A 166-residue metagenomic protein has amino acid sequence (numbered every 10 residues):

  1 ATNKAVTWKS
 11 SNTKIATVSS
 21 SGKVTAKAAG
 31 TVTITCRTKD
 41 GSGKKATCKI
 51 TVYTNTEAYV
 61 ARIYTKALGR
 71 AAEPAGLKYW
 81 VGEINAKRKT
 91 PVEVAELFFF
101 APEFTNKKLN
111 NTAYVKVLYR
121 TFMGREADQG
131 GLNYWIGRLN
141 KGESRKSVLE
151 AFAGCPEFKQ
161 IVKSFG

Functional and structural regions predicted by a protein language model:
A1-T54: Extracytoplasmic soluble-region selector
Y53-G166: Substrate/cofactor-recognition hotspot
